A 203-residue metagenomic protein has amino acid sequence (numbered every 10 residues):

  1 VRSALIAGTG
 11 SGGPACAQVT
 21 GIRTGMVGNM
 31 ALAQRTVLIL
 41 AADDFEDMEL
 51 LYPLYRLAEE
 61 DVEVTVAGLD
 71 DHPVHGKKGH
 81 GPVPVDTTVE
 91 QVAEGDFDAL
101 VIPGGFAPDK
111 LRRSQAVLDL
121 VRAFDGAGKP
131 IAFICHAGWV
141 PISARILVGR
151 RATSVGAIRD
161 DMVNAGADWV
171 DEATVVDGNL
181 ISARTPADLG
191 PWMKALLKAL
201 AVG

Functional and structural regions predicted by a protein language model:
R2-S3: Low-acidity, Ser/Thr- and Arg-rich intrinsically disordered low-complexity segments
A7-A15: Compositionally biased, low-complexity flexible segments
C16-A127, I131, V140-V148, R159-G203: Extended, subdomain-level signal for the structured scaffold at the beginning of enzyme domains
C135: Catalytic nucleophile serine of serine hydrolases, specifically the conserved "nucleophile elbow" pentapeptide
V155: Active-site-adjacent substrate-recognition loops and nearby beta-strands within hydrolase catalytic domains
